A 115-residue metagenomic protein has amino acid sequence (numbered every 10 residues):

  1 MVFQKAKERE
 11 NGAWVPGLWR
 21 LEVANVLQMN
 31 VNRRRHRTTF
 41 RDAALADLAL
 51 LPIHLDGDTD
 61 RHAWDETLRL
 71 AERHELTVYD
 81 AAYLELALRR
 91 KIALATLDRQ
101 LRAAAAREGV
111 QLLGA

Functional and structural regions predicted by a protein language model:
M1-W19, N30, R34-A43, E108: Short, well-structured N-terminal submotif of metal-dependent ribonuclease cores
V2, V26, A104: Residues that scaffold the ATP/ADP-binding catalytic core of kinase and kinase-like folds
P16, R20, L84-A115: Acidic, PIN/NYN-like endoribonuclease modules and their adjacent C-terminal/linker elements
A24-D56, W64-E66: Active-site-proximal, substrate-binding regions of enzyme catalytic domains and RNA-binding/basic surfaces
I53-Q100: Active-site neighborhoods of divalent-metal-dependent phosphate/nucleic-acid chemistry enzymes
